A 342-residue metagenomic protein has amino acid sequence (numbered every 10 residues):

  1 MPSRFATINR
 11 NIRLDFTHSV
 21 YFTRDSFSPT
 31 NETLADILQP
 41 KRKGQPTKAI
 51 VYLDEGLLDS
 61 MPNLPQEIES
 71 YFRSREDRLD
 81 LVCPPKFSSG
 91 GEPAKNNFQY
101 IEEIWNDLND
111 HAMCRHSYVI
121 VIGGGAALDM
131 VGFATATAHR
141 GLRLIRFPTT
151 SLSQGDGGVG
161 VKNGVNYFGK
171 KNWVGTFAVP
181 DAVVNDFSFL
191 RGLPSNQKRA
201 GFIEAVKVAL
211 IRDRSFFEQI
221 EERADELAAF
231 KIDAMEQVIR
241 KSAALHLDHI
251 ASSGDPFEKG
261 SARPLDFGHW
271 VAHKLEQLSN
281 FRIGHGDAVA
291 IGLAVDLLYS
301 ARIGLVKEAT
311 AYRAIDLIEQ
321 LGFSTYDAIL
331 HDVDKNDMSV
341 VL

Functional and structural regions predicted by a protein language model:
P2-S117: ATP/NTP phosphate-donor binding region
I12-R13, Y21, S28, G132-E226: A glycine/threonine-rich phosphate-anchoring loop and its flanking beta-alpha core in nucleotide/phosphate-binding
L53, R191, F323-D327, K335-L342: Phosphate/ribose-recognition catalytic cores of enzymes acting on nucleotide-derived substrates
S89-G91, I122-G124, F267-G268: Glycine-rich beta-strand-to-loop/alpha-helix junction loops that act as flexible
I104, V131-T135, A205, L275 (+1 more regions): Buried hydrophobic packing segments
M113-I145: Active-site and donor-binding regions of nucleotide-sugar-utilizing enzymes
R223-N336: Active-site segments that bind and position negatively charged phosphate/pyrophosphate groups
